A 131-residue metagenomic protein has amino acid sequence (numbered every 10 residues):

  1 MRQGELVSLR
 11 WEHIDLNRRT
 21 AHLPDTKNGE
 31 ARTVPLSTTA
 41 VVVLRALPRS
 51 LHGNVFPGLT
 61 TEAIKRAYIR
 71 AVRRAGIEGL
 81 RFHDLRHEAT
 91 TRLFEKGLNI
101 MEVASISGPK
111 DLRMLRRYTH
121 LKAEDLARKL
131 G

Functional and structural regions predicted by a protein language model:
M1-A46: Conserved tyrosine-mediated DNA breakage-rejoining catalytic core shared by Y-recombinases
M1-E5, R70-V72, D84-K110, R116-R117 (+1 more regions): C-terminal catalytic core of tyrosine-transesterase DNA break-rejoin enzymes
S8, L16, R117-H120, G131: Phosphate-coordinating loops and pocket residues in cytosolic domains that bind phosphorylated ligands
R18, P35-E78: Active-site/catalytic core of tyrosine-dependent DNA strand-transfer enzymes
H22, V55, R81-D84, M114-R117: Conserved beta-strand positions that form and line the central face of beta-propeller blades
R32-T38, V42-L47, K96, S105 (+1 more regions): DNA/chromatin major-groove-contacting recognition/catalytic segments
T60, K110-D111: Short coil turns linking two alpha-helices in DNA-binding domains
